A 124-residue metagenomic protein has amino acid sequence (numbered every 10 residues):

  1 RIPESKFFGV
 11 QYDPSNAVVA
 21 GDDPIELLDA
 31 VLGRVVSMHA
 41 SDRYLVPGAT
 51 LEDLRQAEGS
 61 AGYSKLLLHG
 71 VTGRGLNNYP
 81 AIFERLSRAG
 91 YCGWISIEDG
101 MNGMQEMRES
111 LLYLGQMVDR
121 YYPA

Functional and structural regions predicted by a protein language model:
R1-A124: Histidine-acidic metal/acid-base catalytic patches
